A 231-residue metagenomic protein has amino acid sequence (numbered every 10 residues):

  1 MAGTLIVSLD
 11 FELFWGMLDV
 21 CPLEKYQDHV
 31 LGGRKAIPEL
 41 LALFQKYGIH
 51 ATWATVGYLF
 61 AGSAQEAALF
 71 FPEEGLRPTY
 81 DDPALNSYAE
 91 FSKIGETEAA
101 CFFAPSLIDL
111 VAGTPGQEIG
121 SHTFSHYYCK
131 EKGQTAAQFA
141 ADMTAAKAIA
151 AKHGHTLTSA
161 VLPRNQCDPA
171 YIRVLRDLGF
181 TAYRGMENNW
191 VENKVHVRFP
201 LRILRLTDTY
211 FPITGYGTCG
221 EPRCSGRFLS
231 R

Functional and structural regions predicted by a protein language model:
M1-S159, R164-S230: Catalytic alpha-helical scaffold of carbohydrate-active enzymes acting on polysaccharides/glycoconjugates
